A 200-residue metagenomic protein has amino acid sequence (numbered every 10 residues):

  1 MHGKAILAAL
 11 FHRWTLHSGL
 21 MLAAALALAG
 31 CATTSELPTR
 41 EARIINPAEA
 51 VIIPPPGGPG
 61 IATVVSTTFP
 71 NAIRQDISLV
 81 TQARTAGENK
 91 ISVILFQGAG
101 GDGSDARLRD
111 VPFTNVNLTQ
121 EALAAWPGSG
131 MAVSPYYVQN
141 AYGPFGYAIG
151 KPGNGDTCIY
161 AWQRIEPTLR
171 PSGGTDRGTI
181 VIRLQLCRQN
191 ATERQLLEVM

Functional and structural regions predicted by a protein language model:
H2-M21: Bacterial N-terminal signal peptides that target proteins for export
A27-G30: C-terminal motif of bacterial Sec signal peptides marking the signal peptidase cleavage site
A32-S35: Bacterial signal peptide processing site
T39-F69: Post-signal peptide N-terminal segment of mature Sec-exported envelope proteins
P59-R109: Secretory pathway targeting signatures of secreted, lumenal, and periplasmic proteins
G87-Y142: Conserved polar/disulfide-associated segments of primarily extracytoplasmic proteins
P127-P167: Signature of long, low-cysteine stretches enriched in small and polar/charged residues
I182-M200: Surface-exposed amphipathic alpha-helical segments
